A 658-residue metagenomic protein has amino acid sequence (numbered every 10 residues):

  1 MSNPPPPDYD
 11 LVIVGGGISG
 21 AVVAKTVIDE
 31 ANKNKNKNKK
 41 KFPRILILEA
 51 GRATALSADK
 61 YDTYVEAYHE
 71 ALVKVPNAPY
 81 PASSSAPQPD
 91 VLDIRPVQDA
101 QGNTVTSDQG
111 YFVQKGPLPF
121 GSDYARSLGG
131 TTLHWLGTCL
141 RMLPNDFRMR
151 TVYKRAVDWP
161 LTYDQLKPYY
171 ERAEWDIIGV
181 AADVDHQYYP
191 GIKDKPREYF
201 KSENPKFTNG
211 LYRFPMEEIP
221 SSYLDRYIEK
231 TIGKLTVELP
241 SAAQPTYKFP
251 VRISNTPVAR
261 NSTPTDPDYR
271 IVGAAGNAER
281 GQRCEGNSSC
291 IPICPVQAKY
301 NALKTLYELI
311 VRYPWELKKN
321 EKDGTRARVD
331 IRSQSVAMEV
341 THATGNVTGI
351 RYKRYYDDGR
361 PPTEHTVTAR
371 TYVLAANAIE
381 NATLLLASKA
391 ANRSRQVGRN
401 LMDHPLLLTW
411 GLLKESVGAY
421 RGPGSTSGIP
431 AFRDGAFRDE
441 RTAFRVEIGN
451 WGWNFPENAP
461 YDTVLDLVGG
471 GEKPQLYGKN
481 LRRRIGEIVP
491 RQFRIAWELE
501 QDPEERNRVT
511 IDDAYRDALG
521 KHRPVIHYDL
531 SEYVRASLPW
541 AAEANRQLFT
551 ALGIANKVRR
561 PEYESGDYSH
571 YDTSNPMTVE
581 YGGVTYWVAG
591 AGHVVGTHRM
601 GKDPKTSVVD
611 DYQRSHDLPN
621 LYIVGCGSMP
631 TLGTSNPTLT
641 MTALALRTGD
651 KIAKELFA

Functional and structural regions predicted by a protein language model:
S2-T151, R155-R172, Y352, R393-E415 (+3 more regions): N-terminal glycine-rich phosphate/pyrophosphate-binding loop and immediately adjacent elements
I13, G17-I18, V22, I219 (+3 more regions): Residue-level detector of alpha-helix initiation sites
I28-D29, K40-H69, P295-K304, E308-R326 (+6 more regions): Glycine-rich loop(s) and the adjacent beta-strand/alpha-helix scaffold that form part
R52-T54, Y64-G102, S107-Q109, R326-R328 (+4 more regions): Mid-to-C-terminal "cap/lid" subdomains and adjacent gly/pro-rich loops that border and regulate access to redox
P79-V105, Y111-P117, G121, R126 (+3 more regions): Conserved redox-cofactor binding core of oxidoreductases
S127, C626-L639: Glycine-rich phosphate/pyrophosphate-binding beta-alpha loops
S254-A259, M338-E339, P490-Q501, R506 (+2 more regions): A glycine-rich dinucleotide-binding beta-alpha-beta segment and adjacent secondary-structure elements that constitute
Y461-A555: C-terminal catalytic lobe of FAD-dependent flavoproteins
